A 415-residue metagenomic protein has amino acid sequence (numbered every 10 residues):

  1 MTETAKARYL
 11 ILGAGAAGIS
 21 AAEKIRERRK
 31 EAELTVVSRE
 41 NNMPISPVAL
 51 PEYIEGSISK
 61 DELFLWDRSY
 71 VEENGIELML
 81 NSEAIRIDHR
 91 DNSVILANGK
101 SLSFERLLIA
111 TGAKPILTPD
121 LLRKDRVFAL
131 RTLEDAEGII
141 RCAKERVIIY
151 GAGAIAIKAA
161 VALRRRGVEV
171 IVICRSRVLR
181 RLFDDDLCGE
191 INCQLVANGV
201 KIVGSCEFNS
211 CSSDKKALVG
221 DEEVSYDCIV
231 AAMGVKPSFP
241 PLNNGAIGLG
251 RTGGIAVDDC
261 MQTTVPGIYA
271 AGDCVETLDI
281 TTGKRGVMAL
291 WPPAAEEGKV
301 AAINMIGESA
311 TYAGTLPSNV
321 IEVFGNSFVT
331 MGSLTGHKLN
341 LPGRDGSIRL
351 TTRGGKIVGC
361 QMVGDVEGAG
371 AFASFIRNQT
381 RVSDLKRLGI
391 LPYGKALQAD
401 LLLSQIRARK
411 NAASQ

Functional and structural regions predicted by a protein language model:
T2-I76, A162-L182, A371: Beta1-alpha1 glycine-rich phosphate/pyrophosphate-binding loop at the start of Rossmann-like nucleotide-binding domains
T2-R8, A14, E27, C274-G370: Mid-to-C-terminal Rossmann-like scaffold of FAD/NAD(P)H-dependent oxidoreductases
R8, E222-R251, F324-Q405: C-terminal catalytic lobe of FAD-dependent flavoproteins
L12, L102-K114, Y226-G234, G298 (+1 more regions): Short hydrophobic core segments
F64, R146-I148, I155-S210, L290 (+1 more regions): Rossmann-like dinucleotide-binding cores of NAD(P)H-dependent redox enzymes
L80-N92, I116, G204-K215: A conserved short coil-to-beta-strand element within the FAD-binding core of flavoproteins
I109-R166, V257: Glycine-rich dinucleotide-binding loop and its adjacent helix/turn
D125-K144, K216-A217, E223-V300: FAD-site-proximal beta/loop scaffold in flavoenzymes
